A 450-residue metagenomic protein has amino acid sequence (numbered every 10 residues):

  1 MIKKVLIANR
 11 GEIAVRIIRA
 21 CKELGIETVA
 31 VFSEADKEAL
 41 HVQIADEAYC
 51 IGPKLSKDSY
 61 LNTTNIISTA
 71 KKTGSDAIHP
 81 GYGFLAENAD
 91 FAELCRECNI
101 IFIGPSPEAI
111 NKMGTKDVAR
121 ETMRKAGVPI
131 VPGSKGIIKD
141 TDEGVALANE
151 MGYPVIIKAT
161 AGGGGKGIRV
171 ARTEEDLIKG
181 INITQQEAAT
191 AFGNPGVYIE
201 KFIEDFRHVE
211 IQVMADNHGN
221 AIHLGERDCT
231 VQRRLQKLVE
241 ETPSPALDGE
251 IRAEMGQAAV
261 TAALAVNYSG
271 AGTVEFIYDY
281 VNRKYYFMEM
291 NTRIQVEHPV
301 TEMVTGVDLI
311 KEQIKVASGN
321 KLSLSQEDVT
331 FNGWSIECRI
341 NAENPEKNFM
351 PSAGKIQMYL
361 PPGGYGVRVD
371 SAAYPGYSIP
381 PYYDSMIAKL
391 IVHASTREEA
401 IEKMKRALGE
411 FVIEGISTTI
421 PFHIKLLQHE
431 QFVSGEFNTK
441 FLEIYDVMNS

Functional and structural regions predicted by a protein language model:
M1-A126, I138-A146: ATP-binding N-terminal substructure of ATP-dependent carboxylate-amine bond-forming enzymes
I2, I7-L24, A48, K71-T73 (+5 more regions): ATP-dependent carboxylate activation and anion-phosphoryl transfer catalytic cores that bind Mg-ATP to form
E38-A39, E87-N88, M113, D140-D142 (+5 more regions): Short secondary-structure boundary/hinge segments and terminal tails
K57-D58, I110, G167, H298-V300: A generic structural signal for short coil/turn motifs at secondary-structure boundaries
G133-S134: Conserved beta3 strand of the protein kinase N-lobe
L147-I156: Acidic/histidine-enriched active-site and ligand-binding environments that engage anionic O-linkages
A159: N-terminal nucleotide-binding beta1-loop-alpha1 segment
